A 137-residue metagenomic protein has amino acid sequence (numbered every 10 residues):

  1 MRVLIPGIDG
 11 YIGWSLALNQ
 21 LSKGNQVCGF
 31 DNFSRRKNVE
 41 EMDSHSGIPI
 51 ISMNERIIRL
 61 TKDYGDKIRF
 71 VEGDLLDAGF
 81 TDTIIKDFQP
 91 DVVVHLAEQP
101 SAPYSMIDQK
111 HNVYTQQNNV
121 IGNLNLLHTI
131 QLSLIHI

Functional and structural regions predicted by a protein language model:
M1-I135: N-terminal Rossmann-like NAD(P)+-binding domain of SDR-like oxidoreductases, especially those catalyzing
